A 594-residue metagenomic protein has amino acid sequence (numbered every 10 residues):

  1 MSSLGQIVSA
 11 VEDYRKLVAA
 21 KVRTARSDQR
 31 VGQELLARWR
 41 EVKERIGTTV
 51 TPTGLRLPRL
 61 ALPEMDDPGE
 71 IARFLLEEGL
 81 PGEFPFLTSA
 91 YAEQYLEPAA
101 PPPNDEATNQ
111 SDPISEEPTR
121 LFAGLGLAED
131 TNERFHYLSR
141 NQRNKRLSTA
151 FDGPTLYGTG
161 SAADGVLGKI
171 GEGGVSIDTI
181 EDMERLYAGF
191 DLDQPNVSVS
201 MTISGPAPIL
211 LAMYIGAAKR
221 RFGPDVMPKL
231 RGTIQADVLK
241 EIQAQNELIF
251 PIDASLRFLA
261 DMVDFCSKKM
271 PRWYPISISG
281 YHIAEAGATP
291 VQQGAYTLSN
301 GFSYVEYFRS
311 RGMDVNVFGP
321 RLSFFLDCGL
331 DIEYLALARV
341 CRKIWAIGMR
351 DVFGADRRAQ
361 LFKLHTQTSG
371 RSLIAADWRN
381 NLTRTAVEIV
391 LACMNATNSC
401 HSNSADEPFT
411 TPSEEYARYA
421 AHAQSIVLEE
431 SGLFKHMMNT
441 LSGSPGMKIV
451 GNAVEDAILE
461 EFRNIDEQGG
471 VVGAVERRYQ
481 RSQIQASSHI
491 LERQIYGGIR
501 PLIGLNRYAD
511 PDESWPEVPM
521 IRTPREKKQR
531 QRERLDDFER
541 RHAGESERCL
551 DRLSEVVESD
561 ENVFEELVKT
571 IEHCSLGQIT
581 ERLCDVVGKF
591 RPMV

Functional and structural regions predicted by a protein language model:
M1-H136, N144-G153, S425, E429-V594: Flexible, glycine-rich loop/tail regions that form catalytic "lids" or insertion modules at the edges of active sites
K16, R143, A188-L192, K219-G223 (+14 more regions): Generic secondary-structure signature for well-ordered alpha-helical cores
R23-Y334, V352, D356-H365, C393 (+3 more regions): Catalytic alpha/beta active-site cores
G126-D130, Q142, D178-E181, G205-M213 (+16 more regions): Conserved active-site and cofactor/substrate-binding residues in soluble primary-metabolism enzymes
L167, G174-S176, V390, M438 (+2 more regions): Residue-level marker of motif borders
D191-D193, V226-K229, D237, P251 (+10 more regions): Poly-acidic low-complexity segments
V197-I203, A288-T289, S372-D377, P408-T411 (+2 more regions): A short glycine/serine-rich beta->alpha loop
A295-S299, S323-G504: Active-site capping/gating regions of soluble enzymes
